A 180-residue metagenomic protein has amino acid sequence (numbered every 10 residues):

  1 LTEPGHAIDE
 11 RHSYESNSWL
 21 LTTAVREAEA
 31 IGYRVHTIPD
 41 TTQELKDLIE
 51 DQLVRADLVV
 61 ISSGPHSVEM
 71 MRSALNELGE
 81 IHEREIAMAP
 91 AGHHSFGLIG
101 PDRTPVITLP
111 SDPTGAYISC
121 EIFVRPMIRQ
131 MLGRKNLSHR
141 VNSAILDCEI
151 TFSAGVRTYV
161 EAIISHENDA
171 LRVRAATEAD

Functional and structural regions predicted by a protein language model:
L1-I61: Phosphate-binding glycine-rich loops and their immediate beta-loop-alpha structural context
E3-A7, L45-D47, M70-R72, L98 (+1 more regions): Short acidic, glycine/serine/threonine-rich loops at helix termini
R11-Y14, V35-I38, V60, G64 (+3 more regions): Hydrophobic alpha-helical scaffolding
S16, Q43, H66, A154-V156: Residue-level recognition of alpha-helix initiation/capping sites
A56-A74, L78-I81, P110: Glycine-rich beta-strand-to-loop/alpha-helix junction loops that act as flexible
A74-D180: Flexible glycine/proline-rich
